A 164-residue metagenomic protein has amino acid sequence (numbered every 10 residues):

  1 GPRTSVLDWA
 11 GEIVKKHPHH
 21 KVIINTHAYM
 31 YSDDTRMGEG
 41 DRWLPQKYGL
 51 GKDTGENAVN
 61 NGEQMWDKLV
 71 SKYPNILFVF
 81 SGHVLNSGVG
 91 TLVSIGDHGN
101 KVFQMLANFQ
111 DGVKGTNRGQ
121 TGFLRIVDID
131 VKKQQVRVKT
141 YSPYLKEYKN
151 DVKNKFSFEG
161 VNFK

Functional and structural regions predicted by a protein language model:
G1-P2, N25-Y31, F80-L85, L106-D111 (+1 more regions): Active-site-proximal beta-strand/loop segments in catalytic clefts of secreted hydrolases
T4-L7, H17-I76: Active-site-proximal segments of metal-dependent phosphoesterases and phosphodiesterases across multiple
S5-L7, S32-R36, S87-T91, V113-T116 (+1 more regions): Extracytoplasmic/secreted cell-surface and envelope-processing proteins
G11: Zn2+-dependent metallopeptidase catalytic core
V14-K15, G96: Acidic (Asp/Glu)-rich catalytic clusters
I23, V79, V136: Hydrophobic "anchor" residues on beta-strands that sit immediately upstream of conserved functional sites
Y48-V131: Conserved beta-sheet core of the metallophosphoesterase superfamily
N117-K164: A short C-terminal boundary segment appended to hydrolase-like catalytic domains
